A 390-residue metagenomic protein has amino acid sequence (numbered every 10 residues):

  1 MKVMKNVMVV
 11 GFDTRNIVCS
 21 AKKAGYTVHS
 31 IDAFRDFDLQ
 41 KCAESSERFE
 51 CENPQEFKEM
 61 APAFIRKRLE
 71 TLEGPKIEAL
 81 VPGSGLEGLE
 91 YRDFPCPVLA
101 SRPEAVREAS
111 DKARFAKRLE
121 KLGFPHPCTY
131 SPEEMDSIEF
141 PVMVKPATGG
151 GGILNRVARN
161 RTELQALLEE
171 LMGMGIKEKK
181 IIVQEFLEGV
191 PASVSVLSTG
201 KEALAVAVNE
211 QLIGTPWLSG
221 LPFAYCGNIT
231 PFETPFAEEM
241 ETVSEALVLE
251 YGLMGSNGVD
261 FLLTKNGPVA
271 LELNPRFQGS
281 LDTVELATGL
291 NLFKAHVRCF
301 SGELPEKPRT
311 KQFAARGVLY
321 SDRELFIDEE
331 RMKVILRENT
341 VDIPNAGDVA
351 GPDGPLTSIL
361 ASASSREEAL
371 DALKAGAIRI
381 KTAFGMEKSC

Functional and structural regions predicted by a protein language model:
M1-M4, M8, A295-C390: Peripheral (often C-terminal) accessory segments that flank ATP-dependent C-N-forming ligase machineries
M1-R114, K121, S364, D371-K381 (+1 more regions): ATP-binding N-terminal substructure of ATP-dependent carboxylate-amine bond-forming enzymes
E108-V190, T199-E202, C226-A246, A375: Active-site nucleotide/adenylate-binding loops and adjacent lid/helix of ATP-dependent enzymes
V142-V144, V196, G267-F277: A short beta-strand motif that forms the metal-chelation/ATP-contact edge of phosphoryl-transfer active sites
E185-A192, V196-A246, E250-G252, N274-F300 (+1 more regions): ATP-dependent carboxylate/phosphate-activation module, predominantly the ATP-grasp catalytic core and closely related
S198-A203, L263-G267, S301, D322-R323 (+1 more regions): Short acidic-glycine loop/turn motifs at beta-strand connectors
L253-K265, P308, C390: A short glycine-rich, hydrophobically flanked beta-strand micro-motif that places a catalytic Asp/Glu for divalent metal
